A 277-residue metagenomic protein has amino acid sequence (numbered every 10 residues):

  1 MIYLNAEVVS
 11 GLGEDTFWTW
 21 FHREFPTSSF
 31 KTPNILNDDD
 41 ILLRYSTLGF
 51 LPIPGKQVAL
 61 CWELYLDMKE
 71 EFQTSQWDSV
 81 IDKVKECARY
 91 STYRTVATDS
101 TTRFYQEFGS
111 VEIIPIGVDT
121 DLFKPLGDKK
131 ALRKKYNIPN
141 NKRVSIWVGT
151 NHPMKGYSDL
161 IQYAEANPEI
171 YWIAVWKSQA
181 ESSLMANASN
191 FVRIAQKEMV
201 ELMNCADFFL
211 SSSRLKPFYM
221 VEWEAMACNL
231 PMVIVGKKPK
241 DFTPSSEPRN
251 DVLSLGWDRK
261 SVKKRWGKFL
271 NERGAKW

Functional and structural regions predicted by a protein language model:
T16, T243-W277: A charged, aromatic-enriched C-terminal amphipathic alpha-helix characteristic of glycosyltransferases across folds
D40-L43, P52-T74, T95: Active-site proximal beta-strand in glycosyltransferases
S75-R94: Membrane-proximal helix-turn-helix segments that form the acceptor-binding/catalytic region of lipid-linked
S100, G117: Carbohydrate-associated surface elements
V118-K135: Acidic anion/phosphate-binding donor-loop and adjacent secondary structure in glycosyltransferase catalytic cores
P139-K155, I161-E165: Conserved donor-binding/catalytic core segment of Leloir-type glycosyltransferases
E201-A206: Short alpha-helical donor nucleotide-sugar binding micro-motif in glycosyltransferases
R214-L215: Aromatic "clamp/platform" in nucleotide-sugar-dependent glycosyltransferases that forms part of the donor/acceptor
